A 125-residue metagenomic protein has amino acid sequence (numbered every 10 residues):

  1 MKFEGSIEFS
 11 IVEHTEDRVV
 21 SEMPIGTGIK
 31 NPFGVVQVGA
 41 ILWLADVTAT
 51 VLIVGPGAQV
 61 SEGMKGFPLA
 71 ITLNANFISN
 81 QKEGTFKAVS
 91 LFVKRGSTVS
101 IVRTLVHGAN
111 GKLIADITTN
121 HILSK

Functional and structural regions predicted by a protein language model:
M1-K125: Terminal targeting signals and extreme-terminal segments of soluble enzymes
